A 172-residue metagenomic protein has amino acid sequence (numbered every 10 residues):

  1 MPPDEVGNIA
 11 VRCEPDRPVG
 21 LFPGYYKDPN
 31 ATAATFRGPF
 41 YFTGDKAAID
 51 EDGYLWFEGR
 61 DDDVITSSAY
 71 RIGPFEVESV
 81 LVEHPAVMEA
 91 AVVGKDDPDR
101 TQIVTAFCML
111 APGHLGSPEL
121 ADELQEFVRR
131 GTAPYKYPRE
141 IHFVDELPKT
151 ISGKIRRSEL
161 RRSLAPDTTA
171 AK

Functional and structural regions predicted by a protein language model:
M1-C13: Glycine-rich phosphate/pyrophosphate-binding loop and adjacent beta-alpha nucleotide/cofactor-binding cores
C13-P39, G44-K136, E146, G153-R162: AMP-binding/adenylate-forming catalytic core of the ANL superfamily
I141-V144: General small-molecule cofactor/ligand-binding pocket signal
R162-K172: Acidic/polar alpha-helix N-cap and adjacent early helical turns within long charge-rich amphipathic helices/linkers
